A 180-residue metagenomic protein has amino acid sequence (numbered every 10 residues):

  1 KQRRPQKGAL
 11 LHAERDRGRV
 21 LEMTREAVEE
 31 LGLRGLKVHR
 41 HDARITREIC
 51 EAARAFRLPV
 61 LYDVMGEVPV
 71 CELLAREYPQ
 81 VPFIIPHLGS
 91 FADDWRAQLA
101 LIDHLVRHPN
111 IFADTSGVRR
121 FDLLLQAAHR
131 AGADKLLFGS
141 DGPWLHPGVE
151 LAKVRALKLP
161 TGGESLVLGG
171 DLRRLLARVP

Functional and structural regions predicted by a protein language model:
K1, T24-A27, L74, A100-I102 (+1 more regions): Short, aromatic/basic amphipathic alpha-helical patches
K1-L61, R107: Active-site gating/metal-coordination segments in enzymes
M23-E26, E48, A100, Q126 (+2 more regions): Alpha-helical elements of Rossmann-like donor-binding domains used by nucleotide-donor carbohydrate transfer enzymes
A27, A53, H87, A113 (+4 more regions): Conserved, mostly hydrophobic/aromatic
D42-L137: Catalytic pocket-lining loop regions of alpha/beta-barrel enzymes, especially the amidohydrolase/enolase/GH5 lineages
K135, G148-P180: Mid-to-C-terminal alpha-helical segments outside catalytic/metal-binding sites
S140-G148: Short glycine/proline-rich, acidic loop/turn segments that cap or connect secondary-structure elements
